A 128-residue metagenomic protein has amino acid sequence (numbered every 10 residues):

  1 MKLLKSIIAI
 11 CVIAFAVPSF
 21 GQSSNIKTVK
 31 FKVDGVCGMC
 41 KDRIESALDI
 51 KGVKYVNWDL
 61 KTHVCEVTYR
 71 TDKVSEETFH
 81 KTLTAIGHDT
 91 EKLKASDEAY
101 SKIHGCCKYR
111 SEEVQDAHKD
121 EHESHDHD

Functional and structural regions predicted by a protein language model:
M1-I26: Bacterial Sec-dependent N-terminal signal peptides
I10, V36-M39, G105-C106: The N-terminal extracellular segments of secreted preproproteins, especially immediately downstream of signal
A14, C40-R43, Y109-R110: General secretory precursor processing signal
F15, F31-D34, Y100-S101: Processing junctions and N-termini across compartments
F20-T28, E121, D126: Cleaved targeting-peptide boundary
T28-N57, K61-T62: N-terminal targeting signals for Sec/Tat export/insertion, comprising classic cleavable signal peptides
L60-K108: Mid-chain, structured segments of secreted extracytoplasmic proteins
C106-D128: Histidine-centered metal-binding segments
